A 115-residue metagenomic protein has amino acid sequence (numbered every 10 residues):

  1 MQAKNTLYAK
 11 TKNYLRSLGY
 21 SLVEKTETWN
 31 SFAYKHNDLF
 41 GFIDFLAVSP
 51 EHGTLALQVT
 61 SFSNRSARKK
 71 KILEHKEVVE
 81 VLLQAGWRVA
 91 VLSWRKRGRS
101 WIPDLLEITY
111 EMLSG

Functional and structural regions predicted by a protein language model:
M1-G115: Catalytic phosphate/metal-binding cores of nucleic-acid and nucleotide-processing enzymes, i.e., regions that mediate
